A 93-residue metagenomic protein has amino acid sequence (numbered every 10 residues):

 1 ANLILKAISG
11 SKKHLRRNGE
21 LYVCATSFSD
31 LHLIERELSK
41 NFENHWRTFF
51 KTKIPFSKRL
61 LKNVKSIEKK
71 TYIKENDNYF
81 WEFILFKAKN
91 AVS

Functional and structural regions predicted by a protein language model:
A1-R16: Glycine-rich S-adenosyl-L-methionine
S11, T26-S27: Bulky hydrophobic/aromatic packing residues
N18-T26: Conserved beta-strand signature within the Rossmann-like core of class I S-adenosyl-L-methionine
S27-V92: Class I S-adenosyl-L-methionine
